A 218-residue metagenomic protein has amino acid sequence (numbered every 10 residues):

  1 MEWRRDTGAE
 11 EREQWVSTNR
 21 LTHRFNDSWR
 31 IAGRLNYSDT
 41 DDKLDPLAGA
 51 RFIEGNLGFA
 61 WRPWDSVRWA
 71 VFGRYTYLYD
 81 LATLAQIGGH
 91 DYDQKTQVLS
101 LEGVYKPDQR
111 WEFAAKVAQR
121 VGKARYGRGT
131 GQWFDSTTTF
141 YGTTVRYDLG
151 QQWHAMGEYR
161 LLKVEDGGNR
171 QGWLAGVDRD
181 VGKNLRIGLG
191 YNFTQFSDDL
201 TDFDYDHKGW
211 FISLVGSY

Functional and structural regions predicted by a protein language model:
M1-Y218: Gram-negative and organellar
